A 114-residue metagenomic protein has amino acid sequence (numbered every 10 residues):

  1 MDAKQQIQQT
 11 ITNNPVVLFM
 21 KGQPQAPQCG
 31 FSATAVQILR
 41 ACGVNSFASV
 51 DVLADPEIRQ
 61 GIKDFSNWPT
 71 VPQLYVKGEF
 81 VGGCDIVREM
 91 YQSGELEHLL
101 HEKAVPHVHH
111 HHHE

Functional and structural regions predicted by a protein language model:
M1-V17, H110-E114: N-terminal leader/targeting and pre-domain segments
D2, L53-A54, Y91: Short beta->alpha linker loops
Q8-S46: Local sequence-structure signature of Cys/Sec-based thiol-disulfide redox active-site neighborhoods
V17, F65-V76, G83-D85: Structural micro-motif
Q37, H107-H111: Contiguous interface-forming segments/domains that mediate binding rather than catalysis
V44-R59, P69: Thiol-based oxidoreductase modules, predominantly thioredoxin-like and allied folds used for disulfide exchange
E57-K63, G78: Amphipathic, hydrophobic secondary-structure cores in small proteins
V76-H107: Non-catalytic, surface beta->alpha helical segment in thiol-disulfide oxidoreductase systems
